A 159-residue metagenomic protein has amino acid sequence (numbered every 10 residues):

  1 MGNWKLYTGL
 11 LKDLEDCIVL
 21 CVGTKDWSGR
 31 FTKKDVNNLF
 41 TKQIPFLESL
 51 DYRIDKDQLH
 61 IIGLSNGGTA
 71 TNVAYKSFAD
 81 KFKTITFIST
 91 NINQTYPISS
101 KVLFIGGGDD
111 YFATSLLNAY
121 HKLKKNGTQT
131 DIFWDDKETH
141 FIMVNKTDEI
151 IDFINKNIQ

Functional and structural regions predicted by a protein language model:
M1, E48, Y52, L64-N66 (+5 more regions): Cell-envelope and extracellular/periplasmic
M1-Q43: Active-site machinery of serine-nucleophile hydrolases
G2-L10, K42-Q43, I88-T95, T114-A119: Alpha-helical scaffolding within the catalytic cores of extracellular/periplasmic polymer-degrading hydrolases
L14-V19, D55-L59, D80-T84, S99-V102 (+1 more regions): Loop/turn elements at helix/coil->beta-strand transitions in domains of secreted/extracellular proteins
G23-W27, T90-N91, E138: Short beta-to-alpha linker loops that shape the active-site pocket of alpha/beta-hydrolase fold enzymes
R30-S65: Gly/Ser-rich "nucleophile elbow"/oxyanion-hole loop immediately N-terminal to the catalytic nucleophile in hydrolases
D57-S99: Primarily recognizes the serine-hydrolase "nucleophile elbow" in alpha/beta-hydrolase and SGNH/GDSL folds
K101-I105, D109-Q159: C-terminal catalytic histidine-bearing segment of alpha/beta-hydrolase fold enzymes
